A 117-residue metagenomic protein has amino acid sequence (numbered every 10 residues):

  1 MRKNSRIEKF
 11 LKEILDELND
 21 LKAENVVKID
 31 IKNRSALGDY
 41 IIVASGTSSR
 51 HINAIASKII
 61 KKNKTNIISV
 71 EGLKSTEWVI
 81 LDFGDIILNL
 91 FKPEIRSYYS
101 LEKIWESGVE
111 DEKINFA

Functional and structural regions predicted by a protein language model:
M1-N63, I67-I68, D111-A117: Ribosome large-subunit tunnel/peptidyl-transferase-proximal elements
I29, E71, N89: Residues in well-ordered beta-strands of folded domains
R34-A36, S75, K103-E110: Short capping/connector residues at structural and topological boundaries
G38-Y40, S75-W78, G84-D85: Short, surface-exposed beta-edge/turn micro-motifs
I67-T76: Short, conserved loop-to-beta-strand elements that form functional interface hotspots
I80, G84-S107: C-terminal structural segments of small proteins and small subunits
